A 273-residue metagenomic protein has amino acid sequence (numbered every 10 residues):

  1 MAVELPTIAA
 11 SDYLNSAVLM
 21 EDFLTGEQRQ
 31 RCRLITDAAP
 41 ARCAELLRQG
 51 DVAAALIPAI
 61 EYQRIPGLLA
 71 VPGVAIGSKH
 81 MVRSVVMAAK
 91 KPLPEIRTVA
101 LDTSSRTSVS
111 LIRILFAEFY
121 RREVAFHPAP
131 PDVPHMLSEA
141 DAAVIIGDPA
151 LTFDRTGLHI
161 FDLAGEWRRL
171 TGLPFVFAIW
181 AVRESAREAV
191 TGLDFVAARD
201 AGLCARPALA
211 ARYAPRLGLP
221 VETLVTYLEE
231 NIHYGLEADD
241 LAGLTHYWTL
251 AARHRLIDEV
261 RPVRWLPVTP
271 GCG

Functional and structural regions predicted by a protein language model:
P6-D12, R97-T107, I112, F119: Short beta-strand->loop
A17-R31, V109-P128, P207-A214: Ligand-binding cleft/hinge of the Venus flytrap
D22, V85-L93, T98, F175-V190: A bilobed periplasmic-binding-protein/Venus flytrap-type ligand-binding module shared by bacterial periplasmic
D22-G26, T36, P40-A55, V109-L115 (+1 more regions): Short helices/loops that flank or line small-molecule/ion binding pockets
R29-K91, S110-L111: Glycine/small-residue-rich interface belts in oligomeric ring/scaffold proteins and their assembly partners
P128-Y213: Pocket-lining segment of extracytoplasmic ligand-binding domains
A186-L250, H254: Secondary-structure end/capping motifs
T249-G273: Long, low-complexity C-terminal extensions of enzymes
